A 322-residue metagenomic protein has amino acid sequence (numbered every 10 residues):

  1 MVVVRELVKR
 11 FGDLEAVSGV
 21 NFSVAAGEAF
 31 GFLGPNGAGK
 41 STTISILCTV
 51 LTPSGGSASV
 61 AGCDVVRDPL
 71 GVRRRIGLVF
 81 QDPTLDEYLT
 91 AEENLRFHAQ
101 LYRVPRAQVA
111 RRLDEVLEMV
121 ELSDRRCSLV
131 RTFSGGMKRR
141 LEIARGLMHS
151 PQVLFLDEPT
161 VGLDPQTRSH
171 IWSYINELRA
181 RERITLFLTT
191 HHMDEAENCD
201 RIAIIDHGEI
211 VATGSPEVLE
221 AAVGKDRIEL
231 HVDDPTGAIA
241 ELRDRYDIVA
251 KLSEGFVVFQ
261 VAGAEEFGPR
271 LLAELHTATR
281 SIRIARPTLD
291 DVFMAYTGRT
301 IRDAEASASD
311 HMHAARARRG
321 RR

Functional and structural regions predicted by a protein language model:
R96, Q100, A107-R125: Conserved ABC ATPase "signature" region
S150: Conserved catalytic motifs of ABC-family nucleotide-binding domains
L154-D157: Catalytic Walker B motif of ABC-type/P-loop ATPase nucleotide-binding domains
S169-E182: Helical segment within the ABC ATPase nucleotide-binding domain
K225-T300: Short, charged/small-residue-rich alpha-helical element at the C-terminal edge of ABC transporter nucleotide-binding
